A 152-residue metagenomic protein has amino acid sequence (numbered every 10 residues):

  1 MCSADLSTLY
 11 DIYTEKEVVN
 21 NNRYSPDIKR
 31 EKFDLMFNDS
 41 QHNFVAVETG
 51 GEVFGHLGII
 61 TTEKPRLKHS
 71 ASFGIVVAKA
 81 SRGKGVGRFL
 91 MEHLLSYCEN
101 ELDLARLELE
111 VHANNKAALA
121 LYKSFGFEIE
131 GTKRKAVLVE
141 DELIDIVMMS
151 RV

Functional and structural regions predicted by a protein language model:
M1, I75-V77, V111: Hydrophobic adenine-recognition pocket in adenosine-nucleotide-binding enzymes
M1-D11: A short beta-loop-alpha structural element at the N-terminal edge of CoA-dependent acyl/N-acetyltransferase catalytic
Y10-S25: Helix-loop element at the rim of GNAT/NAT acetyltransferase active sites that forms part of the acceptor-substrate
N21-A80, M91, Y97, V152: Acetyl-CoA-dependent GNAT
K84, R88-F89, N100, A113-G131: Conserved active-site alpha-helix within GNAT-family acetyltransferase domains
E99-E110: Conserved GNAT acetyl-CoA-binding A-motif
E108-V111, K123, E128-L143: Conserved catalytic-core motifs of GNAT/GCN5-like acyltransferases
E142-V152: Terminal substrate-recognition subdomain of acyl/acetyltransferases
